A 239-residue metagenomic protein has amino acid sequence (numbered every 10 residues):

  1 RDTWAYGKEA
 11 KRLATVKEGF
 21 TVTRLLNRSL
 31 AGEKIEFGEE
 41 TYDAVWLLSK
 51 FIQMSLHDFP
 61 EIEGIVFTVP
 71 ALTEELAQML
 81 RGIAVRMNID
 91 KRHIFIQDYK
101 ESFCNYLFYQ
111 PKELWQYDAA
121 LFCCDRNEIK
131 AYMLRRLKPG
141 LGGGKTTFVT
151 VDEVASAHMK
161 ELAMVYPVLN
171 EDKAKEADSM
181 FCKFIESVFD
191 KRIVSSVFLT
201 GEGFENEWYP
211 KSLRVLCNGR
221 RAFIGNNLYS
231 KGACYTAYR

Functional and structural regions predicted by a protein language model:
R1-L76, D152-S187, V194: Conserved phosphate-binding loops in N-terminal lobes of ATP-dependent enzymes of the actin/Hsp70/sugar-kinase
R1-Y6, F108-E153: Gly/Thr-rich phosphate-binding beta-strand-loop-beta motif of the actin/hexokinase/Hsp70
F59, L80-I89, P111, Y117-A120 (+3 more regions): ATP/nucleotide-binding catalytic cores
E63-S102, S212-L213, R221-N226: Glycine-rich phosphate-binding loop and adjoining helix at the ATP-binding site of ATP-dependent phosphoryl-transfer
T68-L72, F122-D125, L199-F204: Structural motif
E75-G82, Y106-Y109, I129-L134, E205-S212: A short acidic (Asp/Glu
I89-L121, L228-R239: Conserved phosphate-binding catalytic cores of ATP/NTP-utilizing and phosphoryl-transfer enzymes
K160-R239: Helical "lid/coupling" subdomains associated with nucleotide-phosphate turnover
